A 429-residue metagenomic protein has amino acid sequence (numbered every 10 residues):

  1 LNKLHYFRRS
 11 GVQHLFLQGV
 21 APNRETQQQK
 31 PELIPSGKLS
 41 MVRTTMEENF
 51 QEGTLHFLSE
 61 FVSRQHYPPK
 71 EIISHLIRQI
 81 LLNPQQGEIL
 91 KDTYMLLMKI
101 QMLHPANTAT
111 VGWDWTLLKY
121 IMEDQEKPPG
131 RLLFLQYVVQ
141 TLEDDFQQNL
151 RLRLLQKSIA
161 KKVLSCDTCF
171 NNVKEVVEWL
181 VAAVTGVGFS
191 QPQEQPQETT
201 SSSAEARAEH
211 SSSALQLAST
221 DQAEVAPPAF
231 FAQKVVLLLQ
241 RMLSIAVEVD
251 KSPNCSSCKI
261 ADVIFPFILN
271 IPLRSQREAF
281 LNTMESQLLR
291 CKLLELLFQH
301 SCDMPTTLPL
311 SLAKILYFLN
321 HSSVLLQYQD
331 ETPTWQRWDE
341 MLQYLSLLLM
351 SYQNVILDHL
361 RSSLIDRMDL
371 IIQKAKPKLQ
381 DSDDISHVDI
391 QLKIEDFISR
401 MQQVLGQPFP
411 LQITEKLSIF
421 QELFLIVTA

Functional and structural regions predicted by a protein language model:
L1-A429: Extended, charge-rich alpha-helical scaffold/interaction domains
